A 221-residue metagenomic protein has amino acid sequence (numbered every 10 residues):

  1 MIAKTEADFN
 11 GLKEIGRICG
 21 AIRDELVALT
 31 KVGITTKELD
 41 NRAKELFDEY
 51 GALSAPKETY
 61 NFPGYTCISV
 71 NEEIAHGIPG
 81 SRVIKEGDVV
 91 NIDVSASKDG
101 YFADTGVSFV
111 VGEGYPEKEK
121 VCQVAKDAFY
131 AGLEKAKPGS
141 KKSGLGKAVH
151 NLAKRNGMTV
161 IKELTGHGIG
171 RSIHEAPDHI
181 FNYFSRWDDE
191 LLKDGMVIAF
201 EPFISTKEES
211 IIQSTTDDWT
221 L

Functional and structural regions predicted by a protein language model:
M1-L221: Active-site neighborhoods and metal-handling regions in enzymes and metal-associated proteins
